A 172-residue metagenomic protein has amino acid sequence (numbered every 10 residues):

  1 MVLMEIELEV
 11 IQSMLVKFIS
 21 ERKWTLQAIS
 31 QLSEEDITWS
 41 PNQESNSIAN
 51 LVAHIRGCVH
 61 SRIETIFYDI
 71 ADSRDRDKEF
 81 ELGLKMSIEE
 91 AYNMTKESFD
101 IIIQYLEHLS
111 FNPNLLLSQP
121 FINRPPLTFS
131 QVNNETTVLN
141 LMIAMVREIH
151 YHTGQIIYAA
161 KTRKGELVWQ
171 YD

Functional and structural regions predicted by a protein language model:
M1, K23-Q27, M86-N93: Short N-terminal helix-initiation segments at or just after the protein's N-terminus
V2-K17: Extreme N-terminal tail/first-helix region
L15-I19, L26, D36-E81, I122-D172: Short, contiguous alpha-helical
F18, R22, I29, T95 (+1 more regions): Hydrophobic alpha-helical core bundles mediating ligand binding, dimerization, or RNAP-core interactions
Q31, H54-G57, E97: Residues within well-ordered alpha-helical secondary structure of globular protein domains
Q31-T38, Y105-L116, A160-L167: Surface-exposed helix-capping loop/turn segments at secondary-structure junctions
G83-N123, N134-I149: Acidic/histidine-rich alpha-helical segments that form the ligand environment of transition-metal centers
